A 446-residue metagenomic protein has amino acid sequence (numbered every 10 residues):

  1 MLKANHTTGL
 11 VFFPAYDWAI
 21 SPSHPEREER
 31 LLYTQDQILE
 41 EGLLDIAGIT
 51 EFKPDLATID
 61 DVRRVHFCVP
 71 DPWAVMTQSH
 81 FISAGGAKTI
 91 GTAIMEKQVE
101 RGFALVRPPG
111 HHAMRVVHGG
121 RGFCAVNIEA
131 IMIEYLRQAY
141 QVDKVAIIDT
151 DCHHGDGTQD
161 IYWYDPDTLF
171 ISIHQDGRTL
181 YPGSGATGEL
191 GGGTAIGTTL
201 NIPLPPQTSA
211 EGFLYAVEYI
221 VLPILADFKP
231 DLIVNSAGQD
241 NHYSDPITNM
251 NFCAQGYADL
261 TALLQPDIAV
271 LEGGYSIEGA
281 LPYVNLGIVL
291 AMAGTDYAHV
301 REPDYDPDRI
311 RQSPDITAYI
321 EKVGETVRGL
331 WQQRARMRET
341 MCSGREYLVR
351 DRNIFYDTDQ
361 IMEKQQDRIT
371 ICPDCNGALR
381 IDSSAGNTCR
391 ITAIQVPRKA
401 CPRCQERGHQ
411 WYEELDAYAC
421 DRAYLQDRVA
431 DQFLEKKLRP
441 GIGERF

Functional and structural regions predicted by a protein language model:
M1-D60: N-terminal low-complexity, Ser/Thr- and acidic-residue-enriched intrinsically disordered segments
L2-T7, R64-F446: A general "terminal functional-core" signal
